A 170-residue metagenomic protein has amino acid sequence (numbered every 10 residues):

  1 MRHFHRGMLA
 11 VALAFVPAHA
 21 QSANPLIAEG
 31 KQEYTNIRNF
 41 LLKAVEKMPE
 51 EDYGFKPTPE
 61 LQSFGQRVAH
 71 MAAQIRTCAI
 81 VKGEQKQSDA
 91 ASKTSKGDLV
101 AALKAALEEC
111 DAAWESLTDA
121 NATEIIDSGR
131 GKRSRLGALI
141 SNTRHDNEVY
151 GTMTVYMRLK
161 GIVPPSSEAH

Functional and structural regions predicted by a protein language model:
M1-M8: Bacterial N-terminal signal peptides that target proteins for export
L9-A14: Hydrophobic alpha-helical targeting segments used for export or membrane insertion
V16-S22: Sec/Tat signal peptide C-region and signal peptidase I cleavage site
S22-E33: N-terminal beta-strand motif that seeds the catalytic metal site of vicinal oxygen chelate
K31-T35, N39-L42, E50-D89, D127-H170: Short, contiguous alpha-helical
F40, A44-V45, A79, E109-W114: Well-ordered alpha-helical scaffold segments within catalytic/enzyme domains
K47, H70-A73, A105, S116: Residues within well-ordered alpha-helical secondary structure of globular protein domains
S92-R144, E148: Surface-exposed, polar helix/loop patches in the mature regions of secreted/periplasmic/lumenal proteins that form
